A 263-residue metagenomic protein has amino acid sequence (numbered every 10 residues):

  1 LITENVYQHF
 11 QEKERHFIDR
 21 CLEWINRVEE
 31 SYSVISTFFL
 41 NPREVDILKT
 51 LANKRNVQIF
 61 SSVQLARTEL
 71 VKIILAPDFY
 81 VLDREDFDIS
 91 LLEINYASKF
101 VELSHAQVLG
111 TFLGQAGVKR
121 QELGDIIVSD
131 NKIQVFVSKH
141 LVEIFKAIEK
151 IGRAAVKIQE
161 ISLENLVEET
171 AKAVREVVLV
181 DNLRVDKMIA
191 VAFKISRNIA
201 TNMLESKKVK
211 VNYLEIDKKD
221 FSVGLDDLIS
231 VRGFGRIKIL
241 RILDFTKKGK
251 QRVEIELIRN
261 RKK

Functional and structural regions predicted by a protein language model:
L1-D186, A192, R236-K263: Ferredoxin-like alpha/beta domains used as RNA- or RNAP-binding modules
L179-L225: A basic, amphipathic helix-loop patch mediating RNA/tRNA/ribosome contacts
K210-V253: S4-like RNA-binding module at protein N-termini
